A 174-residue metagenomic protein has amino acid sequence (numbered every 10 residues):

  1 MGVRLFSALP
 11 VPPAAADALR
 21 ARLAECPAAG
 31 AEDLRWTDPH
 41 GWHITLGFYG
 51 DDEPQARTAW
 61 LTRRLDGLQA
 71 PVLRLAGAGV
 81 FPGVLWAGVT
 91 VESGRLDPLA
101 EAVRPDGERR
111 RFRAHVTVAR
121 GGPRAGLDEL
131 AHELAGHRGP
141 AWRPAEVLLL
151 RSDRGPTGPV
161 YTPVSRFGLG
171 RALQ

Functional and structural regions predicted by a protein language model:
M1-Q174: Histidine-dependent nucleotide/RNA phosphoesterase domain, centered on the 2H-phosphoesterase fold with its duplicated
